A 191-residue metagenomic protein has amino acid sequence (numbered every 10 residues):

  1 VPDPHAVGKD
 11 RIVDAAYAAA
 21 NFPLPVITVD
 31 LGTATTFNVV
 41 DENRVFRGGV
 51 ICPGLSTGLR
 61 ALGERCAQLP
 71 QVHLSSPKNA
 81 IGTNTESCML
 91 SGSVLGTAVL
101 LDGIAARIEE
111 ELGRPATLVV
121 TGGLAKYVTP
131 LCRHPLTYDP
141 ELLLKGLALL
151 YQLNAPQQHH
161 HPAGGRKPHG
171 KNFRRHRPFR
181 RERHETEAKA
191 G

Functional and structural regions predicted by a protein language model:
V1-I27, E42-G191: Nucleotide/phosphate-binding catalytic cleft detector across ATP-hydrolyzing and phosphate-transferring enzymes
T28, T35-V40: Short beta-strand scaffold segments in enzyme catalytic cores
T33-T35, K126: Gly/Ser/Thr-rich loops at beta-strand to alpha-helix junctions that form or flank small-molecule/cofactor-binding
